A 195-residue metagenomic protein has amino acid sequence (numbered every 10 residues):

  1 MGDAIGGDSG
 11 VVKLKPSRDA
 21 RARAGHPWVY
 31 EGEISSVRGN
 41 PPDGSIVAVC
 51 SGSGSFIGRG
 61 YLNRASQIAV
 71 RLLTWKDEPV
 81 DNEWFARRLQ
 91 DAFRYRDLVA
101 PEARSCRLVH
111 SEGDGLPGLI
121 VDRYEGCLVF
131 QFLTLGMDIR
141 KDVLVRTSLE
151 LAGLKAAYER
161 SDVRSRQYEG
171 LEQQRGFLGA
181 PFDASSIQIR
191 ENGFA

Functional and structural regions predicted by a protein language model:
M1-E125, L149, R175-S186: Non-catalytic accessory regions of SAM-dependent methyltransferases
Y61, L133, D162: Surface loops and adjacent helix of pleckstrin homology
S111-L116, I120-D122, R140-A195: Non-catalytic substrate-recognition/targeting regions of SAM-dependent transferases
L128-F132: Carbohydrate-binding surface patches
L135-D138: Helix N-cap motif at beta-to-alpha junctions
